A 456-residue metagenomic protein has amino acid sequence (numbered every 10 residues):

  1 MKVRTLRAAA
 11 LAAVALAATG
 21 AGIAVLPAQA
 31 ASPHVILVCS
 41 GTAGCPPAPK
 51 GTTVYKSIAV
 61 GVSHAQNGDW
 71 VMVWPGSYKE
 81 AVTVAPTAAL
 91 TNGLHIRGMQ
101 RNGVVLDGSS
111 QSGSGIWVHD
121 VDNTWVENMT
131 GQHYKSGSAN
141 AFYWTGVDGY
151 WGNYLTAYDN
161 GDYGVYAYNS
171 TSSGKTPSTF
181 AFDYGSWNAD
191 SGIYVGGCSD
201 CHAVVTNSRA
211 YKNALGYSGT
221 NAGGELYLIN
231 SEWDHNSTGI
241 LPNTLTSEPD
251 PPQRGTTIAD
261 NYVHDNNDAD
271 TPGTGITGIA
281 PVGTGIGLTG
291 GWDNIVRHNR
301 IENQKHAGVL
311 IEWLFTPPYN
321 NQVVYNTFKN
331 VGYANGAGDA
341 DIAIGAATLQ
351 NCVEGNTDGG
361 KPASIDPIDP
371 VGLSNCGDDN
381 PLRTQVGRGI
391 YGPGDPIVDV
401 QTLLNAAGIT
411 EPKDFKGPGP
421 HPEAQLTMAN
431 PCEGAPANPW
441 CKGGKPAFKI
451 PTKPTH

Functional and structural regions predicted by a protein language model:
K2-A30: Secretory targeting and sorting signals
A31-P33, S40-T42, P49-K56, W70 (+3 more regions): Right-handed parallel beta-helix/beta-spiral solenoid domain characteristic of secreted/periplasmic
C45-A48, S172-G174, T246-P252, A269-P281: Intrinsically disordered, low-complexity Ser/Thr- and acidic-rich flexible linkers and loops, especially at boundaries
V62-D69: Beta-strand repeat architectures
Y78-V84, R101, V105-G115, K135-F142 (+10 more regions): Short glycine/acidic-rich loop motifs that flank beta-strands on beta-rich extracellular proteins
G93-N102, D122-H133, D148-G161, G174-S191 (+7 more regions): Right-handed parallel beta-helix
Q111, W144, Y154, N230 (+3 more regions): Extracellular beta-rich repeat passengers
Q322, T327, V331-H456: Acidic, glycine- and Ser/Thr-rich low-complexity intrinsically disordered tracts in extracellular/secreted proteins
